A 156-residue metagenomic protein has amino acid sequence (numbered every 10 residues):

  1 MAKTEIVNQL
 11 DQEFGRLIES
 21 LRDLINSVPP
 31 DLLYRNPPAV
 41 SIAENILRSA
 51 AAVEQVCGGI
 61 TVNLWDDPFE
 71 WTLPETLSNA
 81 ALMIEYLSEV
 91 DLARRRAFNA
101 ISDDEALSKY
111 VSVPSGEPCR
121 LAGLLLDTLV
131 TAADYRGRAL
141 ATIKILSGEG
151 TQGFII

Functional and structural regions predicted by a protein language model:
M1-E13: Extreme N-terminal tail/first-helix region
K3-I6, Y34, P38, N79-M83 (+1 more regions): Residue-level recognition of alpha-helical structural elements
D11-Q12, R22, P30-T72, S112-I156: Short, contiguous alpha-helical
L17-L24: Amphipathic alpha-helical packing segments from all-alpha helical-bundle domains
N26-L33, D103-A106: Short, flexible helix-adjacent loops and helix caps
E75-S112, C119-R138: Acidic/histidine-rich alpha-helical segments that form the ligand environment of transition-metal centers
